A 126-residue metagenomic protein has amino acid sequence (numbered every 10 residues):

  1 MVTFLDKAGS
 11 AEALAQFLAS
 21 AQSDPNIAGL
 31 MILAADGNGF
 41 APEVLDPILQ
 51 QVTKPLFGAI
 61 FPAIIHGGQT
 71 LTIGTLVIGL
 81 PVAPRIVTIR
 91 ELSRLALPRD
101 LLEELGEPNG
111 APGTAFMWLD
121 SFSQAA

Functional and structural regions predicted by a protein language model:
M1-A126: Cofactor- and metal-binding active-site motifs of prokaryotic enzymes that mediate redox/radical or nucleophilic
